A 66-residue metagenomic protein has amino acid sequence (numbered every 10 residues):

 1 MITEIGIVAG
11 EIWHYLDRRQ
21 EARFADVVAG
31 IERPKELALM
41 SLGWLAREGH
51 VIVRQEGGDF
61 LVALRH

Functional and structural regions predicted by a protein language model:
M1, W13, A29-G30: A generic structural signal for short
I2-A9, V53-H66: Short, cationic-aromatic polyanion-contact patches
A9-L16: Hydrophobic residues on short alpha-helical segments
R18-I31: Short acidic, hydrophobic short linear motifs in intrinsically disordered regions
V28-A29, M40, G57-G58: Proline- and acidic/polar-enriched loop/turn elements at helix boundaries
R33-W44: Short amphipathic alpha-helical interaction segments
G49: Glycine-centered, phosphate/nucleic-acid-interacting loop/turn motifs that mediate DNA/RNA or nucleotide
